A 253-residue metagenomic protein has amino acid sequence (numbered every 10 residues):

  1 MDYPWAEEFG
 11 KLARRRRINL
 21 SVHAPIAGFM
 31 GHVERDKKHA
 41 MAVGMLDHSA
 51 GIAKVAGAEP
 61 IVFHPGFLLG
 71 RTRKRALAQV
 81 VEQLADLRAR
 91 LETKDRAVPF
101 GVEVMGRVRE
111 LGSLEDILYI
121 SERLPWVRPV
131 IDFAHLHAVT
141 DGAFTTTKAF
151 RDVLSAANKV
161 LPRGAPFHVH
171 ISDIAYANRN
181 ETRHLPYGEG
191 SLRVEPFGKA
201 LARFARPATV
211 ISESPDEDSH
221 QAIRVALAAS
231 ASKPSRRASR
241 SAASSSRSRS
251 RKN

Functional and structural regions predicted by a protein language model:
M1-H48, K233-K252: N-terminal pre-domain/capping segments
D2-E7, H39-L46, L77-E82, L114-I117 (+2 more regions): Charged helix-capping and loop-helix junction motifs
Y3-P25, V81-E92, R123-L124, L192-L201: Alpha-helix-loop-beta-strand connector modules within alpha/beta enzyme cores
R14, M30-I131: Active-site acidic/histidine proton-transfer and metal-coordination neighborhood in alpha/beta enzyme cores
L20-A24, I61-F63, F100-V102, P129-D132 (+2 more regions): Hydrophobic faces of well-ordered beta-strands that scaffold small-molecule active sites in alpha/beta enzyme cores
D86-R183: Acidic/histidine-rich catalytic cores of soluble enzymes
R151-R163, E189-R203: A short, acidic, amphipathic alpha-helical segment used as a generic capping/interface helix at domain edges
E217-S235: C-terminal helical cap(s) of enzyme catalytic domains, especially alpha/beta-barrels
